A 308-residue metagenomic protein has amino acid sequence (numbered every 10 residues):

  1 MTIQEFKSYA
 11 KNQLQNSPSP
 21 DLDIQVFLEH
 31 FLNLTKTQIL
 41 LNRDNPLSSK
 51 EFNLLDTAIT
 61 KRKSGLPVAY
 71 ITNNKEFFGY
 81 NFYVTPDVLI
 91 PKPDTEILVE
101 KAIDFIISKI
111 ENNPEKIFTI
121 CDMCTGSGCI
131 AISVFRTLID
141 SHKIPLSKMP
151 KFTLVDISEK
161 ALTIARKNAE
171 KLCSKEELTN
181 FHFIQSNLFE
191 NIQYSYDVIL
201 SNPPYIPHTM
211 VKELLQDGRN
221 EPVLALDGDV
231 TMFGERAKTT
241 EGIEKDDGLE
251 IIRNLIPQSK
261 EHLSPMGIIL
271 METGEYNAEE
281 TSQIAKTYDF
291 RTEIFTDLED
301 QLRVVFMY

Functional and structural regions predicted by a protein language model:
M1-L34, Q38-L40, N45: Non-catalytic accessory regions of SAM-dependent methyltransferases
K7, I24-Q25, L55, V68 (+7 more regions): A general structural signal for well-ordered alpha-helical segments in protein cores
Q15, I139, Q193, L263-S264: Short conserved AdoMet
H30-F105: Conserved AdoMet
Y83, R236-Y308: Conserved Class I SAM-dependent methyltransferase catalytic core
I97-L214: Conserved SAM/SAH cofactor-binding pocket of Class I
P203-E250: Mobile active-site "lid"/loop adjacent to the S-adenosyl-L-methionine
